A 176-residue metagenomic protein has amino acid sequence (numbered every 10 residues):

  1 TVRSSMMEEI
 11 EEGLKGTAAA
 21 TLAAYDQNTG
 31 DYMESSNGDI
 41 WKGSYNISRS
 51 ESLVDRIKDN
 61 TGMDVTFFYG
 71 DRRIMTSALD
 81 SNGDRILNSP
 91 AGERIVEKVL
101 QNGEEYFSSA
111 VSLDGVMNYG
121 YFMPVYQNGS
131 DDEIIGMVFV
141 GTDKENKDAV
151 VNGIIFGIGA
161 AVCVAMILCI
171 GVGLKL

Functional and structural regions predicted by a protein language model:
T1-E12, A149-G153, L174: N-terminal membrane-insertion alpha helix
V2-R3, F156-L176: Cytosolic-side ends of inner-membrane transmembrane helices, especially those that anchor bacterial signal-transduction
S5, E9, S44-R49: Signal-transducing coiled-coil linker helices
E12-D31, S52-M75, E104-E105: Short N-terminal helix-loop-first-beta-strand/juxtamembrane motif that initiates sensory/input modules
T17, Y119-D148: Short, hydrophobic beta-strand elements of compact beta-sandwich sensory domains
G30-Y45, F68: Alpha-helical transmembrane helix bundles of large polytopic membrane transport and channel proteins
S48-G62, S77-L113: Extracytoplasmic/periplasmic sensor domains and loops in membrane signaling proteins
G141-V162: Membrane-interface helix-start motif
